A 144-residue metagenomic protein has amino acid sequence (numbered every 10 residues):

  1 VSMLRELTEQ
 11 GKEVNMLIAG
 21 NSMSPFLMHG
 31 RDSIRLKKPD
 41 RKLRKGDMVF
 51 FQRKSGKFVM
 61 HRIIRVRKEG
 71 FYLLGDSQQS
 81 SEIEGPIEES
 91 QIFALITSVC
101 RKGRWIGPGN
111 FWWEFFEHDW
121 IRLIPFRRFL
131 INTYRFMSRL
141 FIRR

Functional and structural regions predicted by a protein language model:
V1-R144: Extended hydrophobic leader/signal-anchor segments used for secretion and membrane insertion
